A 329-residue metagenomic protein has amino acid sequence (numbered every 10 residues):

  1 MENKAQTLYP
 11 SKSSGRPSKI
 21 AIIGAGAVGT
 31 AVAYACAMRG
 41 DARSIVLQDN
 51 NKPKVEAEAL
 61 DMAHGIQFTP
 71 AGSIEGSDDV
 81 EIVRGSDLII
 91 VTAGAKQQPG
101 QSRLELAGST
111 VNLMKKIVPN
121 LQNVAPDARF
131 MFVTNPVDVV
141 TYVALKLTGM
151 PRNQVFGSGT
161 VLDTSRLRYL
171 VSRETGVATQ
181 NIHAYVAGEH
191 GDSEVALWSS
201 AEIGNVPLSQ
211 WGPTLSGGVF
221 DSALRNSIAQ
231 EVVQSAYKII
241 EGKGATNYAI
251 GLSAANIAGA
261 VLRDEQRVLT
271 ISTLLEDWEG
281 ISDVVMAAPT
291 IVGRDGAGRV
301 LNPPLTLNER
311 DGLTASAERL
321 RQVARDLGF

Functional and structural regions predicted by a protein language model:
E2-P10, S44, Q48-S86, Q101 (+1 more regions): Conserved N-terminal Rossmann-fold NAD(P) cofactor-binding segment
A25-G26: Glycine-rich Rossmann-fold phosphate-binding loop(s) that bind the pyrophosphate of adenine dinucleotide cofactors
G29-T30: N-terminal Rossmann-fold NAD(P) dinucleotide-binding loop
A33, A37: Gly/Ala-rich phosphate-binding loop of Rossmann-like dinucleotide-binding domains, activating on the conserved
M38-S44, G149-P151: Conserved S-adenosyl-L-methionine
Q67-R129: Rossmann-like NAD(P)-binding element
S102-R168: Rossmann-like NAD(P)(H) cofactor-binding subdomain of soluble oxidoreductases
T148-Q154, T164-F329: C-terminal substrate-binding/catalytic lobe of Rossmann-fold NAD(P)-dependent dehydrogenases
